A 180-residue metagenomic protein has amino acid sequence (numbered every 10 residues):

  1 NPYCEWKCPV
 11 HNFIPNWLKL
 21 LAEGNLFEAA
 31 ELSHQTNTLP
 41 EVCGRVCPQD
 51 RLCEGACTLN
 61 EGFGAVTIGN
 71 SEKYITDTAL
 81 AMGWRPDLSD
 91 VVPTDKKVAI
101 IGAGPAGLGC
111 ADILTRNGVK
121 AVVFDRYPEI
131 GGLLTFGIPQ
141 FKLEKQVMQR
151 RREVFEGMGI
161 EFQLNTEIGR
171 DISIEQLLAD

Functional and structural regions predicted by a protein language model:
N1, E175-D180: Short, intrinsically disordered, charge-balanced linker/junction segments flanking boundaries in proteins
N1-K97, K145: Ferredoxin-type iron-sulfur electron-transfer modules and their immediate structural context
H11-A22, S33-H34, E61, A65-G69 (+2 more regions): Beta1-alpha1 glycine-rich phosphate/pyrophosphate-binding loop at the start of Rossmann-like nucleotide-binding domains
